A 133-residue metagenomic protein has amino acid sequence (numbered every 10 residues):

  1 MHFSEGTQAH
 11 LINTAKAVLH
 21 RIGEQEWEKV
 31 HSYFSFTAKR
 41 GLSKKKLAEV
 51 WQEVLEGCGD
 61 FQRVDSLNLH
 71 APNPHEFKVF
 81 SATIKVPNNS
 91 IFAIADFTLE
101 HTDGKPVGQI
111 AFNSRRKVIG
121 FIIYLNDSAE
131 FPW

Functional and structural regions predicted by a protein language model:
M1-E26, S32: Short, low-complexity N-terminal intrinsically disordered segments enriched in polar/charged residues
H2, E49-V50: Internal interaction segment
H20, W27-A48: Short, solvent-exposed secondary-structure junction/capping segments
F34-T37, V54, L125: Alpha-helix boundary/capping residues
F36, A48-E49, D65-L69, S128: Residue-level signal for alpha-helical context at structural boundaries
Q52-Q109: Surface-exposed, charged secondary-structure patches
E100-W133: Short beta-strand edge/turn micro-motifs at domain boundaries
